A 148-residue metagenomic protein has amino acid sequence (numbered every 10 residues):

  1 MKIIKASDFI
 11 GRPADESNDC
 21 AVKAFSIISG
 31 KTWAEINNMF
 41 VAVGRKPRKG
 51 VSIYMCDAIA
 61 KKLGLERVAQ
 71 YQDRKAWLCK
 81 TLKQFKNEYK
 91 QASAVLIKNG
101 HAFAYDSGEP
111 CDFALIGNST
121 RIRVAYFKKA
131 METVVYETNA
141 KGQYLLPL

Functional and structural regions predicted by a protein language model:
M1-G50, Y54-A69, N139, L146: Active-site nucleophile-adjacent alpha helix/oxyanion-hole segment immediately C-terminal to the catalytic cysteine
K5-A6, I97-K98, Y126, Y136-E137: Surface-exposed beta-strand edges and flanking loops
S7, S17-N18, Y105, C111 (+2 more regions): Intrinsic-disorder/low-complexity regions
V43-G100, D106-L115, T120-R121: Conserved active-site-adjacent core of cysteine acyl-enzyme catalytic domains
P110-L148: Noncatalytic regulatory segments and standalone regulatory/sensor domains
